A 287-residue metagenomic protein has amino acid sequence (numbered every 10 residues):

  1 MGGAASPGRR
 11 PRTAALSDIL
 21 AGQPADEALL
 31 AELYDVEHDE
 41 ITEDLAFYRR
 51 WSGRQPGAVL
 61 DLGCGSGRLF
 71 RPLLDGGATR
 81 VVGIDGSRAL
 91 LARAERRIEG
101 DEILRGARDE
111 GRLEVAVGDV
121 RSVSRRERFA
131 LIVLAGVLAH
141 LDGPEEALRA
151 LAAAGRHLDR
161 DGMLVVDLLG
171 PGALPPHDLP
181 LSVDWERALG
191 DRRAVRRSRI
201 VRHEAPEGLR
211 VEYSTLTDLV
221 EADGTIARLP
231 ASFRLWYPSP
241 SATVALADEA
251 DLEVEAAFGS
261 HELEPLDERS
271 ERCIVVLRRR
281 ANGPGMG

Functional and structural regions predicted by a protein language model:
G2-G57, R68: Conserved class I S-adenosyl-L-methionine
S66-G77: Conserved SAM-binding loop of SAM-dependent methyltransferases across substrates and taxa, primarily the Class I
D75-S122: Class I SAM-dependent methyltransferase SAM/SAH-binding core
S122-I132: A short acidic, Gly/Pro-enriched loop at the edge of an enzyme's catalytic core that lines a small-molecule cofactor
A130-E145: A short SAM/SAH-binding and catalytic strip from SAM-dependent methyltransferases
L148-R160: A short glycine-rich, Lys/Arg-flanked "PGG" loop and its adjoining helix->strand segment in the class I
V166-V244: SAM-dependent methyltransferase
R234-G287: C-terminal lobe and adjacent flexible extensions of AdoMet/dcAdoMet transferase-like proteins
